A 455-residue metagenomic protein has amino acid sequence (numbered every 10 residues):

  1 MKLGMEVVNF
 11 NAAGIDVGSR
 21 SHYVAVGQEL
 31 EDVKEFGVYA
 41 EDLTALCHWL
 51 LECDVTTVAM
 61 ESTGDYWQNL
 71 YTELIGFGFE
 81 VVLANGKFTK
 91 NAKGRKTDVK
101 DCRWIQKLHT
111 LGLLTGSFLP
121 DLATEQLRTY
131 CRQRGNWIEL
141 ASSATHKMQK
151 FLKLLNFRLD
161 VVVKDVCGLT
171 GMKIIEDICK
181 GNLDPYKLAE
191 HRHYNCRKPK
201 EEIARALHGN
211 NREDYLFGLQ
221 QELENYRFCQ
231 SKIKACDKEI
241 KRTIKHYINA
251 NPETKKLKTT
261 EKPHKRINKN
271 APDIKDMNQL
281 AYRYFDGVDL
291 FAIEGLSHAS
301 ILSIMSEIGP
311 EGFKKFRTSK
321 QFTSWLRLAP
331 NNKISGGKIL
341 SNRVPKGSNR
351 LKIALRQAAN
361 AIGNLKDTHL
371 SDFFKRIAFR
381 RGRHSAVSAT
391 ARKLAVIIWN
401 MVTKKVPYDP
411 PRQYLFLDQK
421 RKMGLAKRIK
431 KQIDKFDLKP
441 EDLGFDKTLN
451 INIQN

Functional and structural regions predicted by a protein language model:
M1-N455: A detector of single, family-specific signature residues that are central to catalytic or substrate-handling motifs
